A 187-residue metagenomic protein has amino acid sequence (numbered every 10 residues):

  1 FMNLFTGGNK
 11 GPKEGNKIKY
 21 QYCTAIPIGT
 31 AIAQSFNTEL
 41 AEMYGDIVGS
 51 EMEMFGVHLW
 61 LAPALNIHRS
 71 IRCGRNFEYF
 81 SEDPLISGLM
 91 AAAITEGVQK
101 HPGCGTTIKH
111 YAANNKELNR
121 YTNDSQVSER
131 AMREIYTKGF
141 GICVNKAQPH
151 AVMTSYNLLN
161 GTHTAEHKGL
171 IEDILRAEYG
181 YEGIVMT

Functional and structural regions predicted by a protein language model:
F1-T187: Glycoside hydrolase catalytic-domain context in secreted enzymes
